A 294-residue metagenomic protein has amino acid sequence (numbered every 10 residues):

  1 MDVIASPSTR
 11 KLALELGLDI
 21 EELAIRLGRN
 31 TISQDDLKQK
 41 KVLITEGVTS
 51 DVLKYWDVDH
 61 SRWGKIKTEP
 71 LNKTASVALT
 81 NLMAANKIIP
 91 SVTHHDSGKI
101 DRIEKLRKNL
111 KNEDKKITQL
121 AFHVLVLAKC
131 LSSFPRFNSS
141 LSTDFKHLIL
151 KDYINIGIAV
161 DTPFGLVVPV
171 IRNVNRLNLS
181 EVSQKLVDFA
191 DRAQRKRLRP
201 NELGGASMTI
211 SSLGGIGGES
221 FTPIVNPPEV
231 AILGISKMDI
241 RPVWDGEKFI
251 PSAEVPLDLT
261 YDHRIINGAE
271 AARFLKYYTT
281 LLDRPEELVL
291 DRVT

Functional and structural regions predicted by a protein language model:
D2-I4: Primarily a LysM-type cell-wall glycan-binding module
S8, L12-L18, I44-T294: C-terminal catalytic/motor cores of large multi-domain enzyme assemblies
E15, E22-T45: Short, Lys/Arg-enriched alpha-helical microdomains
